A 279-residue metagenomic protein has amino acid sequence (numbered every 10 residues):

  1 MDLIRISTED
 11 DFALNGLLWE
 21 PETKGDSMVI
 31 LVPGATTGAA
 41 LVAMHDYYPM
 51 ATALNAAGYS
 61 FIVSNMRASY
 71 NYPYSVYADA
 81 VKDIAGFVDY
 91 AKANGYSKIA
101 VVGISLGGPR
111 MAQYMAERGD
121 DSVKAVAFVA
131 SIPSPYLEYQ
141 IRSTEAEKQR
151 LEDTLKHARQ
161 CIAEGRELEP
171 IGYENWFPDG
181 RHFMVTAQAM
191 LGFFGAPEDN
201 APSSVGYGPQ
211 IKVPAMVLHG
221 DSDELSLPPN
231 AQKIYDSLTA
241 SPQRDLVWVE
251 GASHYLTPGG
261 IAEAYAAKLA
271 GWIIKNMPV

Functional and structural regions predicted by a protein language model:
M1-K24, P258: N-terminal cap/lid segment of alpha/beta-hydrolase-fold proteins
E22-R67: Short, surface-exposed "cap/lid" segments of acyl-processing enzymes
M66-A100: Catalytic nucleophile-loop/oxyanion-hole region of alpha/beta-hydrolase and closely related hydrolase-like folds
Y74, A252-A264: Catalytic histidine-centered segment of alpha/beta-hydrolase-like enzymes
K92, Y96-K156: Primarily recognizes the serine-hydrolase "nucleophile elbow" in alpha/beta-hydrolase and SGNH/GDSL folds
I211, V217-H219, D223: Short beta-strand/loop motif that positions the catalytic acidic residue of the alpha/beta-hydrolase fold
E224-N230, T257: Conserved alpha/beta-hydrolase "acid-adjacent" motif
L238-Y255: Catalytic histidine neighborhood in serine/cysteine hydrolases with alpha/beta-hydrolase-type architecture
